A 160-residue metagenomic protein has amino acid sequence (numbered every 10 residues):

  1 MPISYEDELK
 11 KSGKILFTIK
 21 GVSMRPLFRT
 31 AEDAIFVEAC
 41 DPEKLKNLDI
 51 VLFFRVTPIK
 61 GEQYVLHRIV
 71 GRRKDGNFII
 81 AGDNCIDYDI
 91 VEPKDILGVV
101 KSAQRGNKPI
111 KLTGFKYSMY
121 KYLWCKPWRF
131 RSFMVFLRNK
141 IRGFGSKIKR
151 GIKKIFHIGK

Functional and structural regions predicted by a protein language model:
M1-K160: Extended hydrophobic leader/signal-anchor segments used for secretion and membrane insertion
